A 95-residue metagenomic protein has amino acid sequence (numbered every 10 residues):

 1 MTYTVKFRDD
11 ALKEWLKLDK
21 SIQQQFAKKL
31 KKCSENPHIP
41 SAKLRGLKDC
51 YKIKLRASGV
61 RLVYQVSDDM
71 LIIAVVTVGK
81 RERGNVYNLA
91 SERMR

Functional and structural regions predicted by a protein language model:
T2-V5, K13-K17, L55-V60, Q65-R95: Enriched for short, Lys/Arg-rich terminal
T4, A27, S41, C50-K52 (+1 more regions): Generic N-terminal leader/processing signal
F7-I39: N-terminal first-folded block
D10, D49, K80: Residues that form or immediately flank small-molecule/cofactor binding pockets and catalytic motifs
K31-L55: A short, surface-exposed loop/turn module that caps and links secondary-structure elements
